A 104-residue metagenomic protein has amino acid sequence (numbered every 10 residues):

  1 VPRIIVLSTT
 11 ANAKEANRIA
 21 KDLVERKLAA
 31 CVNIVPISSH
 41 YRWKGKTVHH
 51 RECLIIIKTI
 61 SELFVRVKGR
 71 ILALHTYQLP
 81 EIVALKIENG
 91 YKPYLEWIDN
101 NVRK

Functional and structural regions predicted by a protein language model:
V1-K104: Positively charged, small/polar-rich N-terminal and surface patches that mediate targeting and assembly and bind
